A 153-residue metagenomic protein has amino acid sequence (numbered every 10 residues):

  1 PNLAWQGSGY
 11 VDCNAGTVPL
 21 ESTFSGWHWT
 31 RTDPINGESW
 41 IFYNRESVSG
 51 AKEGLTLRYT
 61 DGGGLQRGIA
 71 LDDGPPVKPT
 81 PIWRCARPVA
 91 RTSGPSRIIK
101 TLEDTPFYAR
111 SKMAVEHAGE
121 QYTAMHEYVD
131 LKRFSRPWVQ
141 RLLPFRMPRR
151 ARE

Functional and structural regions predicted by a protein language model:
P1-E153: Structured soluble/peripheral alpha/beta segments that form catalytic or ligand/cofactor-binding pockets
